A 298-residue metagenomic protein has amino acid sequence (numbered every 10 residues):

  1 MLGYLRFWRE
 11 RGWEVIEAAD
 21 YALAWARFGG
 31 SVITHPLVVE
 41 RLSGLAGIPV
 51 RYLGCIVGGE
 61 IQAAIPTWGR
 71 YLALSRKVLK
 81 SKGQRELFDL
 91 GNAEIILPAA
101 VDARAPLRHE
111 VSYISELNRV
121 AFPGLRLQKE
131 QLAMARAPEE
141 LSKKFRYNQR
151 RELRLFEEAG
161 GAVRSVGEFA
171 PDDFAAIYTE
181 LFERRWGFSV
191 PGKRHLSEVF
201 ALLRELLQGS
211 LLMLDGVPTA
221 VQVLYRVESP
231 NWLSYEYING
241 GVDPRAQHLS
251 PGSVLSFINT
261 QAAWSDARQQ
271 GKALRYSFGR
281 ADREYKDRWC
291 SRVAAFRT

Functional and structural regions predicted by a protein language model:
L2-A73, I114-R126, P138-Q247: A conserved beta-strand-loop-helix scaffold within acyl/acetyltransferase catalytic domains
I65, Q84-K129: Non-catalytic accessory segments adjacent to catalytic cores
A73, L79-R85, L181, S253-L255 (+1 more regions): Generic alpha-helical propensity signal that fires on short helical segments and nearby coil/disordered stretches
V78-V101, N239-S253: Short, solvent-exposed cationic patches
K80-D89, I177, H195-V199, I258 (+1 more regions): Short, surface-exposed, charged/polar-biased interaction segments
L87, G91, F145-Q149, K193-R194 (+1 more regions): Well-ordered, non-membrane alpha-helical segments in soluble/globular domains
L132-R136: Fungal eukaryote-biased detector of long internal structured cores
L206-T298: Aromatic (often tryptophan-rich) hydrophobic motifs at membrane interfaces
